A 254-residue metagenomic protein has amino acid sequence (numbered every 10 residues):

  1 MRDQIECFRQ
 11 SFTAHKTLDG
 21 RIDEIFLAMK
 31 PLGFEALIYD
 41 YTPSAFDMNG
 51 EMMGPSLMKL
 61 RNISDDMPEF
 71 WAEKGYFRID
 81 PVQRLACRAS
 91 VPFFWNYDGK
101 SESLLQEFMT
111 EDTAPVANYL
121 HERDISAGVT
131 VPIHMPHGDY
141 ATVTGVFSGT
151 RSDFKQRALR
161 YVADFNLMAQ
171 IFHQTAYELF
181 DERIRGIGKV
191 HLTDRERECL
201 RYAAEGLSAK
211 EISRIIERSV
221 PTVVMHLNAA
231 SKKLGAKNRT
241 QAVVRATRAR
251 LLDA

Functional and structural regions predicted by a protein language model:
M1-S11, L18, A141-V143, F147-V190: Juxtadomain coupling helices with adjacent low-complexity linkers
F26-V129: Regulatory input/activation interfaces that engage signals or partners
T130-P136: A short, hydrophobic, proline-anchored segment that marks a local hinge/packing element in signaling and regulatory
R195-C199: The N-cap/first-turn positions of alpha helices within or immediately adjacent to helix-turn-helix DNA-binding domains
L200-R201, S231: Hydrophobic residues on short alpha-helical segments
A203-L207, A246: Short helix-to-turn junction characteristic of helix-turn-helix DNA-binding domains, especially the helix
S208-Q241: Recognition helix of helix-turn-helix DNA-binding domains
R239-R250: Short, basic, alpha-helical segments at the C-terminal edge of helix-turn-helix-like DNA-binding modules
